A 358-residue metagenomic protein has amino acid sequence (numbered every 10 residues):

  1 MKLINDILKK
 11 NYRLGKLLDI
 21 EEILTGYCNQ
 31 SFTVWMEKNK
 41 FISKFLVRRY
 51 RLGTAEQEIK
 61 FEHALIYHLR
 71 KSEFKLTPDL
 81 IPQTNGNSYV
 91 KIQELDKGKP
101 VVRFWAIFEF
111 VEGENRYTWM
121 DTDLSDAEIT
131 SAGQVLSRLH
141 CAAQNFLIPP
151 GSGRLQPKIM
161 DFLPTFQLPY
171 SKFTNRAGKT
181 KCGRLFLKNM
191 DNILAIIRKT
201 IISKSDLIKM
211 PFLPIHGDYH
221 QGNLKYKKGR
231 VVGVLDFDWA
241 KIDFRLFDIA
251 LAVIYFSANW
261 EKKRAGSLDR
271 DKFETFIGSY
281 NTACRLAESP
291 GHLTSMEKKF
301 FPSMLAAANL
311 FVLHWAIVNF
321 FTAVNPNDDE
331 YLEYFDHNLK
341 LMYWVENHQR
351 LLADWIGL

Functional and structural regions predicted by a protein language model:
M1-N85, K228-R230, I356-L358: Conserved NTP-binding catalytic cores of kinases and kinase-like/nucleotidyltransferase enzymes across multiple kinase
L3-Y12, I148, P169-G217: An alpha-helical support segment within catalytic cores of ATP-dependent transferases
Y27-E37, F41-S43, L80, R198-F247: Active-site acidic catalytic loop and adjacent metal/ATP-binding pocket of ATP-dependent phosphoryl transfer enzymes
K40-I148: ATP-binding pocket architecture of kinase catalytic cores
G86, I107-D121, S171-R176, L310-P326: A glycine-centered beta->alpha junction motif in the catalytic cores of kinase/phosphotransferase enzymes
W119-L185, F212: A cross-family kinase active-site recognition segment
L246-E288, A306-V324: Active-site activation/catalytic loop segments of kinase-like enzymes and analogous catalytic loops in related
F311-L358: ATP/Mg2+ or Mg2+-diphosphate-binding catalytic cores that bind nucleotide phosphates or diphosphates via glycine-rich
